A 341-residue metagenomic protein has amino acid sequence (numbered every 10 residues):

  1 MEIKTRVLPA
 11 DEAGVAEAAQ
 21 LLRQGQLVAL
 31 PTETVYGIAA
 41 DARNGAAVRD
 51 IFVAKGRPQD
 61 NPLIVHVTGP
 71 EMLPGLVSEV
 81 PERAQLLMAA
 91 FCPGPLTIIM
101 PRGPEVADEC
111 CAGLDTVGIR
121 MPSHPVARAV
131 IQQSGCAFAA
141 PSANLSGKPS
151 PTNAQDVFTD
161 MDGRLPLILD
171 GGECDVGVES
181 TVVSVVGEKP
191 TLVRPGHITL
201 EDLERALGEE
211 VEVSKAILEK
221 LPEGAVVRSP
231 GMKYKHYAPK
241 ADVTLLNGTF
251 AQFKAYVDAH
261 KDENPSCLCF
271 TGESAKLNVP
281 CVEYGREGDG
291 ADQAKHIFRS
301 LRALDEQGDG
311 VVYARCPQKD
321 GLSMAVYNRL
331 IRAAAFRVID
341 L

Functional and structural regions predicted by a protein language model:
M1-L341: Active-site-adjacent structural elements in enzyme catalytic cores
